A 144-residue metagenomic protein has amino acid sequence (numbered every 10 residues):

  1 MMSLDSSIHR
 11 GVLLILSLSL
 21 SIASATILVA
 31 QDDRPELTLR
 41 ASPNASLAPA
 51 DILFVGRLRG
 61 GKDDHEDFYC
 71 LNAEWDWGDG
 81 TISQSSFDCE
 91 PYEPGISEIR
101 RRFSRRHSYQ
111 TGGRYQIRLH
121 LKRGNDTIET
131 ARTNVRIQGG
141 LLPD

Functional and structural regions predicted by a protein language model:
M1-R10: Positively charged n-region of N-terminal signal peptides that target proteins for export
S3-L4, S21-D144: Extracellular/lumenal mature domains of secreted and surface-exposed proteins
V12-A23: Bacterial N-terminal signal peptides
